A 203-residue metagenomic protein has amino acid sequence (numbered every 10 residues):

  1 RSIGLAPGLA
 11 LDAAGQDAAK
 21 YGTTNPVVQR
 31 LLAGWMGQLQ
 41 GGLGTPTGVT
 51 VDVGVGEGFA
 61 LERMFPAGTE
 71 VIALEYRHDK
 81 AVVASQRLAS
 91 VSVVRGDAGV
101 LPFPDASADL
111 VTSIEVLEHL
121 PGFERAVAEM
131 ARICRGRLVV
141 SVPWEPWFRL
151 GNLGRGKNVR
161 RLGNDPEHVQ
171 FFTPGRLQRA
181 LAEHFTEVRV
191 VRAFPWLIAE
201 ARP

Functional and structural regions predicted by a protein language model:
R1-V100, P104, V127, G154-G156 (+2 more regions): Conserved N-terminal segment of class I S-adenosyl-L-methionine
T69, C134-G136: A short helix->loop->beta-strand "cap" motif at the edges of active sites that frequently abuts
T112: A conserved beta-strand element that flanks and buttresses the S-adenosyl-L-methionine
E115-H119: Short catalytic micro-motifs in class I SAM-dependent methyltransferases
L120-E129: A short, conserved alpha-helix within the catalytic core of class I
G136-P143: Conserved beta-strand signature within the Rossmann-like core of class I S-adenosyl-L-methionine
W144-F148: Short "lid" loop at the C-terminus of a central beta-strand within the Rossmann-like core of SAM-dependent
